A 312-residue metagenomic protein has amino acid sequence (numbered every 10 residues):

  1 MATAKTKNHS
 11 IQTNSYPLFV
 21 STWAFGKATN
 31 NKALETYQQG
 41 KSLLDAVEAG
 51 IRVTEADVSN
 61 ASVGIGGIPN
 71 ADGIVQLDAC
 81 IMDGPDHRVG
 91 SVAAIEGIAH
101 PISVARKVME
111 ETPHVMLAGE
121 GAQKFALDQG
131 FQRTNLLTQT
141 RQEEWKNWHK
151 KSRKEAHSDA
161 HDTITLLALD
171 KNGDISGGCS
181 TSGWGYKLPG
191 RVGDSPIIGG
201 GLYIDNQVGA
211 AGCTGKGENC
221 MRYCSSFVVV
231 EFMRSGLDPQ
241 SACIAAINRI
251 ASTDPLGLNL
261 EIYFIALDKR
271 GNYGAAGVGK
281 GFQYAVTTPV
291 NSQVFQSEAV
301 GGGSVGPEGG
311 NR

Functional and structural regions predicted by a protein language model:
A2-R312: Alpha/propeptide regions of enzymes that mature by internal proteolysis
